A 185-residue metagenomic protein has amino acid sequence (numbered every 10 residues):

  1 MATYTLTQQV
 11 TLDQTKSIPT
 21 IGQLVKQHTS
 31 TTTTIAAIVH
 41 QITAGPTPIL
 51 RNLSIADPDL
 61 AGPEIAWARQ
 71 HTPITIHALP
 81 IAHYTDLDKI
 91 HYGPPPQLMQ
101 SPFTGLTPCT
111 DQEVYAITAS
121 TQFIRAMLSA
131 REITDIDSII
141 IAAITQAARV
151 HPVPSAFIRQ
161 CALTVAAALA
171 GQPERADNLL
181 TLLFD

Functional and structural regions predicted by a protein language model:
M1, Q23-L24, T33-G45: Short beta-strand-centered aromatic/proline hotspots
A2-Q9, G45-P58, I76-A78: Short, solvent-exposed secondary-structure boundary/capping segments
L12-D13: Short, solvent-exposed loop/turn positions at domain surfaces that link secondary-structure elements or cap domain
K16-T20: Short, well-ordered loop/turn sites that connect or cap secondary structure elements
D59-A66: A basic- and aromatic-enriched beta-loop-alpha substructure that forms the phosphate/nucleotide- and DNA/RNA-contacting
R69-D185: Charge/polar-rich, low-complexity and marginally structured segments
